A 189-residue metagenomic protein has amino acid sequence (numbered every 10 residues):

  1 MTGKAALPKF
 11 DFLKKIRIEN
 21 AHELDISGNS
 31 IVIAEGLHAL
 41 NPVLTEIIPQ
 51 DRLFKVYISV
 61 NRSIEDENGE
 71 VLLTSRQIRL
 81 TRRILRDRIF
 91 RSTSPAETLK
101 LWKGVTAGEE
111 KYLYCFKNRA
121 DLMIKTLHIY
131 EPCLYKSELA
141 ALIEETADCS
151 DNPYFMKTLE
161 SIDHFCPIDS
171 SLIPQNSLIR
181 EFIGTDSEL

Functional and structural regions predicted by a protein language model:
M1-A21, I31: Conserved nucleotide-sensing/catalytic segment adjacent to the nucleotide-binding pocket in NTP-handling enzymes
R17-L24, N41-I47: Conserved Walker
L24-I26, C115-F116: Solvent-exposed alpha-helices and their adjacent loops that cap or buttress functional pockets in soluble metabolic
I26-G28, Q50-D51: Short loop/turn elements that form and flank the Walker-type P-loop nucleotide-binding site in RecA-like NTPase cores
I31-E35, V56-Y57: Structural recognition of the conserved hydrophobic beta-strand(s) that form the central parallel beta-sheet of P-loop
E35-G36, L127: Small/polar loops that bind or transfer phosphate-bearing groups
G36-P42, G104-V105: Canonical AAA+ ATPase core
E46-L189: Conserved NTP phosphate-binding and transfer environment spanning the P-loop NTPase/kinase superfamily
